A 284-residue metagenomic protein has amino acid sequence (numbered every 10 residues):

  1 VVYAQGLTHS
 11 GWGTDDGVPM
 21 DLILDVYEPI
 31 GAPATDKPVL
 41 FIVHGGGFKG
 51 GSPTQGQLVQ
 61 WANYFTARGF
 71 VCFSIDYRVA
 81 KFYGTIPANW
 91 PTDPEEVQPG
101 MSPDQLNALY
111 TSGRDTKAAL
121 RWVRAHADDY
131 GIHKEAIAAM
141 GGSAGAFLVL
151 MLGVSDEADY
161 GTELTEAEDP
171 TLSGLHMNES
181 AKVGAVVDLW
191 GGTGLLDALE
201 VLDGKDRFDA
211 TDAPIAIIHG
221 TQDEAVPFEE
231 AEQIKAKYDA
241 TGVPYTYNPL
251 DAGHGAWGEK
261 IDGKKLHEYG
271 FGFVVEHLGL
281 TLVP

Functional and structural regions predicted by a protein language model:
V1-T35: N-terminal cap/lid segment of alpha/beta-hydrolase-fold proteins
G31-T35, W90-R114, A118-A139: Gly/Ser-rich "nucleophile elbow"/oxyanion-hole loop immediately N-terminal to the catalytic nucleophile in hydrolases
T35-G47: Short beta-strand element of the alpha/beta-hydrolase
F48-Q57, D76-Y110: Cap/lid segment of the alpha/beta-hydrolase catalytic domain
T54-S74: Short amphipathic alpha-helix adjacent to the substrate-entry channel of hydrolases
R114-G204: Primarily recognizes the serine-hydrolase "nucleophile elbow" in alpha/beta-hydrolase and SGNH/GDSL folds
T211, I217-H219, D223: Short beta-strand/loop motif that positions the catalytic acidic residue of the alpha/beta-hydrolase fold
E229-P284: C-terminal catalytic histidine-bearing segment of alpha/beta-hydrolase fold enzymes
